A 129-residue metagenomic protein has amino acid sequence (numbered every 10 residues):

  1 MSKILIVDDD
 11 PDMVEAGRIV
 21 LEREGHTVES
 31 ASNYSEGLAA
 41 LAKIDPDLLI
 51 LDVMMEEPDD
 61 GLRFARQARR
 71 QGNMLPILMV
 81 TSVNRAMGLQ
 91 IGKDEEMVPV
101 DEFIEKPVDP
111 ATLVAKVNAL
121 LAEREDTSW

Functional and structural regions predicted by a protein language model:
P11-E29: Two-component/phosphorelay signaling modules centered on CheY-like receiver
S30-A39, D60-G61: Helix N-cap/capping motif at the beta->alpha junctions
A42-I44, Q67-M74, V98, A119: Conserved phosphotransfer cores of two-component systems
I44-L51: Active-site beta3 strand of CheY-like receiver
D52-R66: Conserved phosphotransfer microenvironments
L62-R63, R70, N84-I104, A111 (+1 more regions): Alpha4 helix (beta4-alpha4-beta5 surface) of REC/receiver domains from two-component response regulators
V80-S82: Hydrophobic/aromatic residues positioned on beta-strands within the core alpha/beta folds
N118-W129: The C-terminal output helix
